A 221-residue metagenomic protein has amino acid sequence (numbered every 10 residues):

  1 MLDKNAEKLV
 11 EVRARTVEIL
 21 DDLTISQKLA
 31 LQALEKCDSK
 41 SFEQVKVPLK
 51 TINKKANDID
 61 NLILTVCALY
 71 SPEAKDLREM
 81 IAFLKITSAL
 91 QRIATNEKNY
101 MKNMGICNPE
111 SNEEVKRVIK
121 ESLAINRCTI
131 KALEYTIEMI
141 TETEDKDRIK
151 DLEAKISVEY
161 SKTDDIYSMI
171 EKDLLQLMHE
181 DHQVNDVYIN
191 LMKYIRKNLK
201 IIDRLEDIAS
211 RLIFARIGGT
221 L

Functional and structural regions predicted by a protein language model:
M1-L221: Cytosolic, long alpha-helical scaffolding segments
